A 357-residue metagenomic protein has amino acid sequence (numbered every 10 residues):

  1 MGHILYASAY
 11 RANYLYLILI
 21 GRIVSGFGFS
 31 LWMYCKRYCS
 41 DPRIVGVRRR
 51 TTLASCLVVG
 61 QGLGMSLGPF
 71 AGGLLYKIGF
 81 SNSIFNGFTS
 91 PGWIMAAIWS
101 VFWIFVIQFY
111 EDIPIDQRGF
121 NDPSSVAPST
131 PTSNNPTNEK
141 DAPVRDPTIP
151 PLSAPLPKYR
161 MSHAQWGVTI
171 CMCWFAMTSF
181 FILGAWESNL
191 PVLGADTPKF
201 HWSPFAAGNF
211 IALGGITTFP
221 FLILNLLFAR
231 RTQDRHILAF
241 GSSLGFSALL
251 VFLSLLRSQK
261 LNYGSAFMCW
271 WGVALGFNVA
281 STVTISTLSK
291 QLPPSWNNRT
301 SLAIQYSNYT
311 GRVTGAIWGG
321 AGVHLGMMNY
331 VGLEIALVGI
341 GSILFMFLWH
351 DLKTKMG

Functional and structural regions predicted by a protein language model:
G2, L15-W32, N262-V279: Hydrophobic core of transmembrane alpha-helices in multi-pass small-molecule transporters, especially MFS/SLC-type
G21-G60: Cytoplasmic helix-loop-helix junction between adjacent transmembrane helices in 12-TM secondary transporters
R49-Y76, S307-G315: Glycine-rich segments within core transmembrane alpha-helices of 12-TM secondary carriers
G72-G73, A96-F120, F345-L348: C-terminal membrane-cytosol helix-exit motif in multi-pass small-molecule transporters
Y76, P220-H236, V323: Helix-to-loop junctions at the C-terminal end of transmembrane segments in multipass secondary transporters
G167-N209: Extracytoplasmic gate region of multi-pass secondary transporters
Q233-V283: C-terminal transmembrane helical hairpin of 12-TM major facilitator-type secondary transporters
Q291-G326: A late C-terminal transmembrane helix in Major Facilitator Superfamily
